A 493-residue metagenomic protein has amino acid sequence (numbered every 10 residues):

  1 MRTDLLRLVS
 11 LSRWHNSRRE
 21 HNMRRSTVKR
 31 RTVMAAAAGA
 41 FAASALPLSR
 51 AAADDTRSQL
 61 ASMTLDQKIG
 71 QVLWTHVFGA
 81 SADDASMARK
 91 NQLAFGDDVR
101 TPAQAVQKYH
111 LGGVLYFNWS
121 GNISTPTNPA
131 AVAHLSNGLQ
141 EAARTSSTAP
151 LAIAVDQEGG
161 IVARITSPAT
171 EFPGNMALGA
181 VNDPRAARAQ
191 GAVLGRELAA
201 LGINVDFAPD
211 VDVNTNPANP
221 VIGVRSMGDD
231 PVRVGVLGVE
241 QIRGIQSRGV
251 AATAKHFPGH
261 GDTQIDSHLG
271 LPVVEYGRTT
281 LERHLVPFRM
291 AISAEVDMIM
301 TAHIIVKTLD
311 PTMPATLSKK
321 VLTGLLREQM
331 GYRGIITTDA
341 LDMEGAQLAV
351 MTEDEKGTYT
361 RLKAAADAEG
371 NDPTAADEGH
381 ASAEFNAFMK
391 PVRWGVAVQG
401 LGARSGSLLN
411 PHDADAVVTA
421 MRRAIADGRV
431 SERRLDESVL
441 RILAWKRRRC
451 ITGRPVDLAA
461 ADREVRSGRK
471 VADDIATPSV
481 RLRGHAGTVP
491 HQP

Functional and structural regions predicted by a protein language model:
D4, L11, R24-D54: N-terminal twin-arginine translocation
R18, R24-R25, A40-A43, A51-Q104 (+3 more regions): Preference for extracellular/luminal or secreted protein segments
F78-F95, A103-L237, H256, G261-G277 (+2 more regions): Enzymes and membrane/adaptor proteins characterized by extended Gly/Ser/Thr/Asp/Glu-rich, aromatic-dotted
S147-L151, I203-N204, R248-V250, V296-D297 (+1 more regions): Short, well-ordered coil/turn segments that N-cap beta-strands
R233-R248, K319-R333: Alpha-helix-loop-beta-strand connector modules within alpha/beta enzyme cores
I242-T253, S267, R283-E295: Phosphate/pyrophosphate-binding betaalpha-module
